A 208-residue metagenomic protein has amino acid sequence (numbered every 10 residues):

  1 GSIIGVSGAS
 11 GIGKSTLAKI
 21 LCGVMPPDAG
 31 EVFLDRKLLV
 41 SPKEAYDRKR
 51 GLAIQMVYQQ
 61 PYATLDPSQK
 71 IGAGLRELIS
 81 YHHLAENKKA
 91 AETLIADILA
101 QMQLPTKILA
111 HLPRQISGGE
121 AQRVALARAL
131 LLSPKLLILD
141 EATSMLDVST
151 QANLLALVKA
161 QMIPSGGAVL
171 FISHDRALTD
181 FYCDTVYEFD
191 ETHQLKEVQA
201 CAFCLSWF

Functional and structural regions predicted by a protein language model:
S7-A9: The feature captures the beta-strand-to-loop junction immediately N-terminal to the Walker
C22: Helix-to-loop junction immediately C-terminal to a conserved catalytic motif
L38-Q55, A73, Y81: ABC ATPase NBD coupling module
Q60, P67-Y81: Q-loop/switch helix immediately C-terminal to the Walker
K89-K107: Conserved ABC ATPase "signature" region
L112-I116, E120: Conserved ABC ATPase signature
S133: Conserved catalytic motifs of ABC-family nucleotide-binding domains
